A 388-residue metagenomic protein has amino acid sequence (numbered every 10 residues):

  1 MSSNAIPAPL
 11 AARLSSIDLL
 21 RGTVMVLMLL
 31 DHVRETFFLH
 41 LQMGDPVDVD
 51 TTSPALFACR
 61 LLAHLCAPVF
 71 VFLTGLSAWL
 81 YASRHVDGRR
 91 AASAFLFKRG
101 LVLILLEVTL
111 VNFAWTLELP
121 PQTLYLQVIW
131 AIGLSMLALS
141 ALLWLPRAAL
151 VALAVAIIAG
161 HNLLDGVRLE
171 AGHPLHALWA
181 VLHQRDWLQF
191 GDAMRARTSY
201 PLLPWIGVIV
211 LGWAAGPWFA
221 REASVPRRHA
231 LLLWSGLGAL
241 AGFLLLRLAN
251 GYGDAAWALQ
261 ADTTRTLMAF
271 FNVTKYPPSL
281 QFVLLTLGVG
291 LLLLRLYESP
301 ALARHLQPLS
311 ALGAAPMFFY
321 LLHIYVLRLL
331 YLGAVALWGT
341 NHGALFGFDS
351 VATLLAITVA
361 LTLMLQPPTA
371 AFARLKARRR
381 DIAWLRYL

Functional and structural regions predicted by a protein language model:
M1-L388: Alpha-helical transmembrane segments and their immediate juxtamembrane cytosolic regions
